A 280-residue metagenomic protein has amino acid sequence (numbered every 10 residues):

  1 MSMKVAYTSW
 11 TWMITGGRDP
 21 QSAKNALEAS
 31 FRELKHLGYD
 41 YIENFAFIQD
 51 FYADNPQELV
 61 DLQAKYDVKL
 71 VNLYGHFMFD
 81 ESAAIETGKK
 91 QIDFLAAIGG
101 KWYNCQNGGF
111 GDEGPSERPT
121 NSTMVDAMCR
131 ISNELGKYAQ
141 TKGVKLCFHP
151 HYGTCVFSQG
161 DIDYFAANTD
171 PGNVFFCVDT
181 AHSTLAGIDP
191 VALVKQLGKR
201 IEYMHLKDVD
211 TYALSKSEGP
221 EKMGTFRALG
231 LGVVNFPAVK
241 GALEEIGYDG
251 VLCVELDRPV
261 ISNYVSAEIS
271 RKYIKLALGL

Functional and structural regions predicted by a protein language model:
M1-W102, S122, N133, Q140 (+3 more regions): N-terminal pre-domain/capping segments
I14, Q21-A23, N44-P56, F77-E86 (+5 more regions): Acidic-and-aromatic substrate-binding clefts and catalytic sites of carbohydrate-active enzymes
T15-R18, N107-P115, L185, V209-E221 (+1 more regions): Flexible glycine/acidic-rich beta-alpha junction loops that bind and position SAM and/or redox cofactors in anaerobic
D19-P20, N121-M128, G224-V233: A short acidic, glycine-rich active-site loop that binds or catalyzes chemistry on phosphate/adenosine moieties
L27, P56, A84-Q91, V125-S132 (+7 more regions): Aromatic/hydrophobic pocket-lining residues that form the small-molecule binding cavity in soluble enzyme cores
Y41, W102, Y203, G250-V251: Residues at the N-termini of beta-strands
Y41-I42, V71, N133-V233, G279: Acidic/histidine-rich catalytic cores of soluble enzymes
G99-R118, K142-H151, C253-V254: Active-site groove signature of glycoside hydrolases
